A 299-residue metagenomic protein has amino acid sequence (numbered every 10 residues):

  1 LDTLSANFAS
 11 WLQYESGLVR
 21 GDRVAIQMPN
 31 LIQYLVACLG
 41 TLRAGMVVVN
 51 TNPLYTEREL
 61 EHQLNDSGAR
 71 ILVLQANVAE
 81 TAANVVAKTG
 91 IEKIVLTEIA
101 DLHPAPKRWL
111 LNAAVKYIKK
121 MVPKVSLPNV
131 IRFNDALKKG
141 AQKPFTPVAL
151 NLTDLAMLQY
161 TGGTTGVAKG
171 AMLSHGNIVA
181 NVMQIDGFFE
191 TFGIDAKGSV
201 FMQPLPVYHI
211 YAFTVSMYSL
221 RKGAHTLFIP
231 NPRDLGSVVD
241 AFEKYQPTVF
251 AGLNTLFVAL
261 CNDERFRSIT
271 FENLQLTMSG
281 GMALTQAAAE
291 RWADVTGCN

Functional and structural regions predicted by a protein language model:
N7, M28, M46-H62, A76-T81 (+1 more regions): ATP-dependent adenylate-forming carboxylate-activation enzymes
A9-R58, N65, A76, P204-L205: Conserved AMP-binding/adenylate-forming
E15-V19, G140-T153, L158-M202, T214 (+2 more regions): Conserved adenylate-forming
V24, T41, L72, L155 (+7 more regions): Conserved S/T- and glycine-rich ATP-binding loop of Class I adenylate-forming
T81-L152: ANL superfamily adenylate-forming
V179-V200, Y208-V249, D263: Conserved AMP-binding/adenylation subdomain of ANL enzymes
P247-A251, C261-N299: Gly/Ser/Thr-rich phosphate-binding loop
